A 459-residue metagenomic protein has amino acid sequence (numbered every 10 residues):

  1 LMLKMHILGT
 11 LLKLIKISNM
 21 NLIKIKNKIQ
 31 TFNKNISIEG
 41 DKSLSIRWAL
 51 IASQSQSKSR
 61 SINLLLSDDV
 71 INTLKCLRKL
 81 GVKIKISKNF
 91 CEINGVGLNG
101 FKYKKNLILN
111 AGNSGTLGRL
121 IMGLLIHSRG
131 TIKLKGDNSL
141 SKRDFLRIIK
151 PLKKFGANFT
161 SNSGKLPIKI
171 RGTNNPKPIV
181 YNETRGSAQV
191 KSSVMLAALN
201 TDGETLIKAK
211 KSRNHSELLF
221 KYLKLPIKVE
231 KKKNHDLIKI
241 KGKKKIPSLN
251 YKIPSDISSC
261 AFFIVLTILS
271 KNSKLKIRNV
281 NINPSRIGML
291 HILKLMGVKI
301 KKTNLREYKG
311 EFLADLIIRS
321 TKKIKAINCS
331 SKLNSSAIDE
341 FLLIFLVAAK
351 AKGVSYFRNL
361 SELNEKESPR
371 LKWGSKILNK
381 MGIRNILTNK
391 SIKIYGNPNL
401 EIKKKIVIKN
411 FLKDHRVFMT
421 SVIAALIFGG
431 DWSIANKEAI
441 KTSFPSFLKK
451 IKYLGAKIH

Functional and structural regions predicted by a protein language model:
M2-L11: Extreme N-terminal basic, low-complexity initiation segments that serve as generic localization/processing leaders
I7, I17-H459: Structural preference for solvent-exposed beta-strand-turn elements and adjacent flexible terminal/loop segments within
